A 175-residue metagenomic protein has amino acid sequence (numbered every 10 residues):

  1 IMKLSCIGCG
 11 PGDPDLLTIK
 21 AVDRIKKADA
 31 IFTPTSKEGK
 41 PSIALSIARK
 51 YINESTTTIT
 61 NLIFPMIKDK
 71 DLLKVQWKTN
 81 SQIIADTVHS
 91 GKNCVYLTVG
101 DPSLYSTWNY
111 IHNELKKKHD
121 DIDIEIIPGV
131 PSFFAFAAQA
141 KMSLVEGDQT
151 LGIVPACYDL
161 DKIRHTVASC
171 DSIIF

Functional and structural regions predicted by a protein language model:
M2-P14, I19-A21, K26-D123: Class I S-adenosyl-L-methionine
K3-L4, H89, T166-F175: A contiguous loop/helix-start segment that scaffolds small-molecule binding in enzyme catalytic cores
G8, P155, I174: Glycine-rich anion-binding loop/nest that anchors nucleotide
F32, F64, F133-F136, F175: Phenylalanine-focused residue identity feature
T98, G152, I174: Conserved beta-strand segments that form the floor/walls of ligand-binding pockets within enzyme and binding domains
S103-S169: Class I SAM-dependent methyltransferase SAM-binding "motif I" and its flanking Rossmann-like core
